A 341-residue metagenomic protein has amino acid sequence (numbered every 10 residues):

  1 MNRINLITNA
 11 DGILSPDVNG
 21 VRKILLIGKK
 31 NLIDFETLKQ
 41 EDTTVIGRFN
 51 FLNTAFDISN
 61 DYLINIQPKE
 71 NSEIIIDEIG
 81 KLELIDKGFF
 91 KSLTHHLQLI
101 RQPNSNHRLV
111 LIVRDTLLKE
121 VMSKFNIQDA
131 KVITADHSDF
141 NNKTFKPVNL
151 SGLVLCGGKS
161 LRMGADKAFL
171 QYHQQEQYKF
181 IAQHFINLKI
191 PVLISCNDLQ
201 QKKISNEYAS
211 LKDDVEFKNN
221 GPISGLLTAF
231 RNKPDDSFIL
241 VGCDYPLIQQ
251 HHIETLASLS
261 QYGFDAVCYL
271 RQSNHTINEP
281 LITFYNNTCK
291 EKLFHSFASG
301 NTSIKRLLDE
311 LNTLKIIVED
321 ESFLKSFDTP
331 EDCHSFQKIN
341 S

Functional and structural regions predicted by a protein language model:
N2-T54: N-terminal phosphate/diphosphate-binding loop that engages ATP/GTP or pyrophosphate donors across diverse enzyme folds
I7, I66-E70, N104, N232-D236 (+1 more regions): Glycine-rich phosphate-binding loop signature in dinucleotide/nucleotide-binding domains
V21, L117-V121, L199-S205: Short, charged/polar "capping" segments at the starts of alpha-helices and the immediately preceding loops
I24-N31, N126-A135, S205-V215: Active-site regions of enzymes building and remodeling cell-envelope glycoconjugates
D42-D86, T94: Phosphate-binding/switch loop-helix module in NTP-utilizing enzymes
I79-K146: Replace "adjacent to P-loop NTPase cores in ATP/GTP-dependent enzymes" with "adjacent to NTP-binding cores
K131-K146, L324-S341: Short, basic/aromatic-enriched C-terminal tail that caps enzymatic domains
V148-E291, H295-N301, D309-F323, E331: Nucleotide and nucleotide-moiety/phosphate-recognizing core
